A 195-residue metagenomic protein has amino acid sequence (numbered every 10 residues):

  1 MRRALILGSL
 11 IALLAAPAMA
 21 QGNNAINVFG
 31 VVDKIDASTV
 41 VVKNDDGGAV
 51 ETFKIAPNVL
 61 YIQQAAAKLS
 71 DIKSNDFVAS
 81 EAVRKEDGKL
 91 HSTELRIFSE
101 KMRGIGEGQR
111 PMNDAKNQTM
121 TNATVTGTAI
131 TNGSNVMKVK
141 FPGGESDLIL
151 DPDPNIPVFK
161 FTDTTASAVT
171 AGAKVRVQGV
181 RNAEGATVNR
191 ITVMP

Functional and structural regions predicted by a protein language model:
R2-L5, L10-A12, P17-P195: Short, flexible, surface-exposed loop segments at domain boundaries
